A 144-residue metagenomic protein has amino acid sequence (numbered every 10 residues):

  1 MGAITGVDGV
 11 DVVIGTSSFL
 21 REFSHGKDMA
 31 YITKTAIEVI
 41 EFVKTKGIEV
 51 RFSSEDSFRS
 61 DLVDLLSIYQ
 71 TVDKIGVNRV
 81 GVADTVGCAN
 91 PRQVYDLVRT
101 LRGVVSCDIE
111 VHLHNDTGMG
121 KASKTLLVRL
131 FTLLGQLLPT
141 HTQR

Functional and structural regions predicted by a protein language model:
M1-I109, K124-T132: Alpha/beta enzyme core
D73, H112-H114, G118, A122-R144: Active-site capping/gating regions of soluble enzymes
